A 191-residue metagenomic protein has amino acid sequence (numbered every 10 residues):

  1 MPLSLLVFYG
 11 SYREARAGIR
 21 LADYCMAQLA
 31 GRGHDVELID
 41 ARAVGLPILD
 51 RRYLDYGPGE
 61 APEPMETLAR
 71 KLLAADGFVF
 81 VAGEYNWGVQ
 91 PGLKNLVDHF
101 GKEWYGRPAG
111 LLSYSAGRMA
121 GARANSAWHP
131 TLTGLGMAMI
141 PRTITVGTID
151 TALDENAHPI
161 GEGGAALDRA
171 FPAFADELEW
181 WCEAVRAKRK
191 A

Functional and structural regions predicted by a protein language model:
M1-N95, P159-A191: N-terminal beta1-alpha1-beta2 submodule of the flavodoxin-like/Rossmannoid cofactor-binding fold
G10-E14, G101, G117: Amphipathic alpha-helical interaction elements
D23, A27, G31, D98 (+3 more regions): Short, well-ordered alpha-helices that flank and scaffold nucleotide-derived cofactor binding pockets
E37-I48, K102, M137-H158: Mobile beta-alpha loop/short-helix "lid" or hinge segments that flank ligand
L54, D98-G101, T133-G136, E183: A generic structural signal for secondary-structure junctions that act as hinges or helix/strand caps at the edges
D76-F80, Y105-G110: Short, surface-exposed connector motifs at secondary-structure boundaries
L93-Y105: A short, gly/pro- and small-residue-rich
P108-I149, A166-R169: Short, glycine-/small-residue-rich phosphate/pyrophosphate-handling segment
